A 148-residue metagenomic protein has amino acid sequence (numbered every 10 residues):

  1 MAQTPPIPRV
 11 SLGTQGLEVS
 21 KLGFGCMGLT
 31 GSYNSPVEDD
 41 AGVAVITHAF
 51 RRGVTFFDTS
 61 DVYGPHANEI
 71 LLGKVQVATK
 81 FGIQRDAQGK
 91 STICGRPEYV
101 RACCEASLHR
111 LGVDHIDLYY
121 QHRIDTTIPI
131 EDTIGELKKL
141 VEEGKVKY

Functional and structural regions predicted by a protein language model:
M1-Q76, E142: N-terminal binding-site loop/beta-alpha segment at the start of enzyme catalytic domains that lines or forms
M27-L29, V62, K80-Q84, Q121-I124: Active-site beta-loop-alpha junctions enriched in small/polar residues
S35, D58, P65, I83 (+2 more regions): Intrinsically disordered, low-complexity regions enriched in small/polar residues
K74-I83, Q88: N-terminal glycine-rich cofactor-binding segment that shapes the pocket for flavin-like pterin cofactors
Q84-Y148: Glycine/proline-rich, positively charged, aromatic-decorated active-site loop/lid region on the catalytic face
